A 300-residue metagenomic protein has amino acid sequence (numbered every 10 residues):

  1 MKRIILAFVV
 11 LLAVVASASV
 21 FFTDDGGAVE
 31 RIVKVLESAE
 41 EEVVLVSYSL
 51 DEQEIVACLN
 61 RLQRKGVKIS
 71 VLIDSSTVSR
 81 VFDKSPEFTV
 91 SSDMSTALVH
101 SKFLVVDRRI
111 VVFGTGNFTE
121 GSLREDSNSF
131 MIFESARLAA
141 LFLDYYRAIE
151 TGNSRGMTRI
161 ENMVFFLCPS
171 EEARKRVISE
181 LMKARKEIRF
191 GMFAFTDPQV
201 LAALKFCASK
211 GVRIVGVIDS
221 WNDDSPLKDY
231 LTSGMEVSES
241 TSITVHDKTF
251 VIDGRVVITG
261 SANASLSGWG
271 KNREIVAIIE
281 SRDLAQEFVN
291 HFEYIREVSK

Functional and structural regions predicted by a protein language model:
I4-A13: Sec-dependent N-terminal signal peptides
A16-S38, V46-A184, P198, A202-V256 (+2 more regions): HKD-type phospholipase D/PLD-like phosphodiesterase module
G191: Thr-Gly-centered strand-to-loop micro-motif
Y294-K300: Charge-patterned, long linear interaction tracts outside catalytic cores
